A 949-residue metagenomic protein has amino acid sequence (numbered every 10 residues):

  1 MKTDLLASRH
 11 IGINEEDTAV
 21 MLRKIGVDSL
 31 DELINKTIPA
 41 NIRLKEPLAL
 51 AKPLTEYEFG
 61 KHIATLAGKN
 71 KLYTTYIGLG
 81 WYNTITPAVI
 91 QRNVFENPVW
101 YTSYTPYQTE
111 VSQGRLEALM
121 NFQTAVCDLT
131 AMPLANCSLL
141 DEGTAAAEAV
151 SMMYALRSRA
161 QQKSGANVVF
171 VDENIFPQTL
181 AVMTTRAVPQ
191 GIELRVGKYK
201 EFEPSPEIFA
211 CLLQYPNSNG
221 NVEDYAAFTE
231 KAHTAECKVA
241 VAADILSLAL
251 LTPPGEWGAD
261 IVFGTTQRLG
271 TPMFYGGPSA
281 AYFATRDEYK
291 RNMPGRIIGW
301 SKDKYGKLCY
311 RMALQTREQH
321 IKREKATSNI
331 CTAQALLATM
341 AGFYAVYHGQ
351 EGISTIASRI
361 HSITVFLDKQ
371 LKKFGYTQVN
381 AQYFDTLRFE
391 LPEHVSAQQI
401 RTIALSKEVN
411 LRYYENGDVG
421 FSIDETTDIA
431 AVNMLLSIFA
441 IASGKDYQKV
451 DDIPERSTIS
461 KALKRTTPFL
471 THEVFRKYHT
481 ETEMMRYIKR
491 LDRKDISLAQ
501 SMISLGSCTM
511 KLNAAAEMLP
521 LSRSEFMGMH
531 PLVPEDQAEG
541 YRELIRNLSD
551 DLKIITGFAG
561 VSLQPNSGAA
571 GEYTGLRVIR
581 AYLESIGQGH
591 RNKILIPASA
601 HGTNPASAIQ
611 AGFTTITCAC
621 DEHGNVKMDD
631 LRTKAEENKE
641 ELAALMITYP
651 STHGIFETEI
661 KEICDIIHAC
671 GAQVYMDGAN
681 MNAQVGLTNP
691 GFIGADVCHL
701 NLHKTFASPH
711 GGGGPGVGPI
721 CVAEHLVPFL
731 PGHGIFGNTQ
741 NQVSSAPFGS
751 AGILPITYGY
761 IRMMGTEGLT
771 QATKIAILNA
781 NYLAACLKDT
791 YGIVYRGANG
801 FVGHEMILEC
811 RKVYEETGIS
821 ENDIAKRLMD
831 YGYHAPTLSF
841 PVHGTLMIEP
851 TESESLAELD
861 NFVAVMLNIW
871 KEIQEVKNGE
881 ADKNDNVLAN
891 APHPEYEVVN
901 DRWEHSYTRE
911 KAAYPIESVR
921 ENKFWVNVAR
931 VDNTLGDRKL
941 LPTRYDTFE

Functional and structural regions predicted by a protein language model:
M1-K24, K36-Y76, I85-Y101, Y107-Q113 (+12 more regions): Non-catalytic terminal extensions of PLP-dependent enzymes
P106-G114, A135-S138, N167-N174, Q214 (+1 more regions): Flexible, glycine/proline-enriched loop segments at strand-loop-helix junctions that form or flank small-ligand binding
A125-A146, G165, V169: A conserved hydrophobic secondary-structure block that centers on an alpha-helix together with its immediately flanking
A135, E193-G197, V379, R412 (+3 more regions): General small-molecule cofactor/ligand-binding pocket signal
T144-R311, L371, F384, R388-F389 (+4 more regions): Conserved PLP-enzyme active-site core in the AAT-like
T271-A284, E288-Y289, A333-L337, S422 (+5 more regions): Conserved phosphate/anionic-ligand binding catalytic regions in large, soluble enzymes, centered on
K302-L337, G734-L754: Active-site region of PLP-dependent enzymes
